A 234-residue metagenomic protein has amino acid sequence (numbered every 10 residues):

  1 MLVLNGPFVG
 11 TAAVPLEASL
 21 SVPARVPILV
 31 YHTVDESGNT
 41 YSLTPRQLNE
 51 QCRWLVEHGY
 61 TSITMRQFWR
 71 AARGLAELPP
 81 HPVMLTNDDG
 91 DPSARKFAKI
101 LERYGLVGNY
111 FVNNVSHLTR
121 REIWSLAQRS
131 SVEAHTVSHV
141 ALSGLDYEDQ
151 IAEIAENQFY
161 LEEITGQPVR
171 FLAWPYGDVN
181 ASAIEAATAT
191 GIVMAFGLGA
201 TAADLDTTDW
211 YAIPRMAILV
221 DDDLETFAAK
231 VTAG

Functional and structural regions predicted by a protein language model:
L4-L85, D91-P92, K96, A127 (+2 more regions): C-terminal active-site subregion of NodB/CE4 polysaccharide deacetylases
L85-T86, V132: Residue-level marker for buried hydrophobic side chains located in beta-strands that build the well-ordered beta-sheet
K96-R103: Active-site-proximal N-terminal segment of extracellular/periplasmic enzymes that hydrolyze or transfer
R103-S125: A short, conserved beta-to-alpha structural element at the edge of catalytic cores that scaffolds binding
G105-V107, A127, S131, G191: Residue-level detector of structured alpha->beta connecting loops
F111, H135, A195-G197: Short beta-strand and adjacent tight-turn residues that come in two discontinuous sequence segments and form the edges
E122-T136, E153: A structural motif
